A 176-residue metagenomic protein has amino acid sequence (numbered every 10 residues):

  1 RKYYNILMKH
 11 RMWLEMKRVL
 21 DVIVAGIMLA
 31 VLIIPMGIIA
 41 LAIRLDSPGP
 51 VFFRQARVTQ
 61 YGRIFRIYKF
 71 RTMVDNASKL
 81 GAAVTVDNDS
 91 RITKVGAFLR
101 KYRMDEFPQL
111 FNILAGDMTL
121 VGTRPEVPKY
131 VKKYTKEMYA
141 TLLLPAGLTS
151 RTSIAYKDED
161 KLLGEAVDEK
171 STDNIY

Functional and structural regions predicted by a protein language model:
R1-A30, K136-A140, D160, G164-Y176: N-terminal hydrophobic signal-anchor/signal peptide
Y4, K9-D75: A hydrophobic, helix-centered structural microdomain
Y4-E15, D87-R91, E106, G122 (+1 more regions): Juxtamembrane loop-helix boundary motifs flanking transmembrane segments in multi-pass membrane proteins
A42, A83, M138-L142: Short, P/G- and charge-enriched loop/turn segments at secondary-structure junctions
F53-R91, T152-Y176: Short, glycine-rich, amphipathic interfacial segments at transmembrane boundaries or analogous
Y102-Q109: Short acidic-aromatic low-complexity motifs
N112-Y176: Hydrophobic structural segments characteristic of membrane proteins
